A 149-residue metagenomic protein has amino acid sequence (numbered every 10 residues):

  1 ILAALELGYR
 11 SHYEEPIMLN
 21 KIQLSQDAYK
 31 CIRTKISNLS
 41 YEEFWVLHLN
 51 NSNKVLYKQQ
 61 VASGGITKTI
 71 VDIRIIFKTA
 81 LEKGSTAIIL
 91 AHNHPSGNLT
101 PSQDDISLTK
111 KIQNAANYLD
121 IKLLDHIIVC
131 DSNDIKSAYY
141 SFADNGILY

Functional and structural regions predicted by a protein language model:
I1-I22: Alpha-helical interaction/regulatory segments in DNA maintenance proteins
Q26-I32: Short Pro/Gly-enriched beta-strand edge/turn motifs at strand-loop
S37-S40: Short loop/turn motifs at secondary-structure junctions and domain boundaries
E43-W45, L124: Short loop/turn microsegments at loop-to-beta-strand junctions
L47-N50: Short hydrophobic alpha-helical segments used for membrane anchoring or interfacial signaling
S52, A62-Y149: Active-site-proximal loop/helix of nucleotide/amide-processing enzymes and allied scaffolds
